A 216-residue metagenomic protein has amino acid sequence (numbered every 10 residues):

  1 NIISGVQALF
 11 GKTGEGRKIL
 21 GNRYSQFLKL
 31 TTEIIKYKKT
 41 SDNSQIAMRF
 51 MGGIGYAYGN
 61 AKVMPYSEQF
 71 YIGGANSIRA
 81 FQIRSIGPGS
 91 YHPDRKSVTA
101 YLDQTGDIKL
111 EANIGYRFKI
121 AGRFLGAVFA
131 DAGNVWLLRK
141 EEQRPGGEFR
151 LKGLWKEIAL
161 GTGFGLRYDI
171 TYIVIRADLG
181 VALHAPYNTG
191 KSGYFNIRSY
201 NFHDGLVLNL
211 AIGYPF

Functional and structural regions predicted by a protein language model:
N1-F216: C-terminal transmembrane beta-barrel domains of outer membrane proteins
